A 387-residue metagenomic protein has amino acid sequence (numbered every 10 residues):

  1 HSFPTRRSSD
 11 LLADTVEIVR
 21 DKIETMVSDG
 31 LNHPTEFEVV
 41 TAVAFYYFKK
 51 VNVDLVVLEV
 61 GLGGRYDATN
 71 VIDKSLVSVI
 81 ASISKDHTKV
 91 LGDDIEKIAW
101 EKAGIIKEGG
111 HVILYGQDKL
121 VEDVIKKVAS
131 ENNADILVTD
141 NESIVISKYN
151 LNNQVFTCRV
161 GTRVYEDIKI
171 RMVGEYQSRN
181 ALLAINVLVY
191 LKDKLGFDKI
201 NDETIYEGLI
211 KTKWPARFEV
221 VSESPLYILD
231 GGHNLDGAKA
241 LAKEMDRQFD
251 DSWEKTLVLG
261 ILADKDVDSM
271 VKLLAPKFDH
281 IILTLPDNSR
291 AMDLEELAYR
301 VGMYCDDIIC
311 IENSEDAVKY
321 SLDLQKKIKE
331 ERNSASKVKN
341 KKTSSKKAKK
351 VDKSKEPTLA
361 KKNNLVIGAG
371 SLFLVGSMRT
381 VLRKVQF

Functional and structural regions predicted by a protein language model:
S2, R6-D73, L91, K119-L120: ATP-dependent carboxylate-amine ligase catalytic core
M26-S28, V39, K50-E59, S75-D167 (+2 more regions): Acidic, Mg2+-coordinating active-site environments of NTP-dependent enzymes
V51-D54, S252, K361-N363: Short, high-confidence coil segments that cap the C-terminus of an alpha-helix and link into the following beta-strand
L55-L58, Y66-V79, I83-H87, K97 (+1 more regions): Nucleotide phosphate-binding/pyrophosphate-handling subdomain across enzymes that bind or process nucleotide phosphates
Y115-G116, V128-N150, I170-E175, T204-K211 (+5 more regions): Beta-strand->loop->alpha-helix junctions that form or flank phosphate-binding loops in nucleotide-handling enzymes
D118-K127, N133-I136, L226-L229, L235 (+2 more regions): C-terminal helical cap/extension that packs against the catalytic core of soluble nucleotide-cofactor enzymes
S371: Active-site-proximal loop/hinge segments that shape catalytic or ion-binding/gating pockets
